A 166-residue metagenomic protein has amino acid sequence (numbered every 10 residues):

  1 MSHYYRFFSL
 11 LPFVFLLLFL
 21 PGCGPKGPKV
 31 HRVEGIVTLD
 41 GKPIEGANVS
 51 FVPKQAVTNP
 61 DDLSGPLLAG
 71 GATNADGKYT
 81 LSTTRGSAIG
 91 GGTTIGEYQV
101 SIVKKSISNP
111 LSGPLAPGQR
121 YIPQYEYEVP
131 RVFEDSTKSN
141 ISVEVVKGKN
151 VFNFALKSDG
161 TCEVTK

Functional and structural regions predicted by a protein language model:
M1-L11: Bacterial N-terminal signal peptides that target proteins for export
F8, V146-K147: Short, ordered beta-strand-loop transition motifs
L18-G22: C-terminal motif of bacterial Sec signal peptides marking the signal peptidase cleavage site
C23-V143, N150-N153, K157-K166: Beta-strand-dominated extracellular/periplasmic modules and repeats in secreted or surface-exposed proteins
